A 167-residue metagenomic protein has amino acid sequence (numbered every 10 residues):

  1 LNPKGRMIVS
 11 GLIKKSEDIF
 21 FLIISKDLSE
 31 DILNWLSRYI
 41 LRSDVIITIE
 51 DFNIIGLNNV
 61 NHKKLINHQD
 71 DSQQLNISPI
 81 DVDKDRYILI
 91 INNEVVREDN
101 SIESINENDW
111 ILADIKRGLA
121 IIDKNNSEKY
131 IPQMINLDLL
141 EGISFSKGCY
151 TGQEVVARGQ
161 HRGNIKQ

Functional and structural regions predicted by a protein language model:
L1-Q167: Basic, glycine/lysine-rich polyanion-binding surfaces/domains
